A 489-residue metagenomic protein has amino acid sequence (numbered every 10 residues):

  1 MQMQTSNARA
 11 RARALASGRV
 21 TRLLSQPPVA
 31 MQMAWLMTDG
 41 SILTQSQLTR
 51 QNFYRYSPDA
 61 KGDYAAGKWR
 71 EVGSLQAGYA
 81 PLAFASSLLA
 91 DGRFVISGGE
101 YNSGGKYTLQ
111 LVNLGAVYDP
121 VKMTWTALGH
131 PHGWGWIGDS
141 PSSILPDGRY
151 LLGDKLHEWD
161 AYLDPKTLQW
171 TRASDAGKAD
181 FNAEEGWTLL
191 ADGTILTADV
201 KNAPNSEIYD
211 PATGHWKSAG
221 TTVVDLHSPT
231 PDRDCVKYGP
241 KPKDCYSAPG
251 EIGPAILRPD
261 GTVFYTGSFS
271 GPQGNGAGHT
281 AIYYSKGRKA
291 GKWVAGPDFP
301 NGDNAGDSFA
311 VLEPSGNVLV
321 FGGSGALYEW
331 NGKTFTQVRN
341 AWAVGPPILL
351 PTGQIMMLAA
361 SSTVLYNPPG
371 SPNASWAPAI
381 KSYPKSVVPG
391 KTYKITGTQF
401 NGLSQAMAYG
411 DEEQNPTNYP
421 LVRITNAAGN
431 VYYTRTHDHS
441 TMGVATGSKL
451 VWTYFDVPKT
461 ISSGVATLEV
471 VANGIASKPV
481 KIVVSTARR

Functional and structural regions predicted by a protein language model:
A12-P27: A short helix->beta-strand "capping" segment at the edge of beta-propeller domains
L23-Q32, D39, L43-Q45, Q51-Y64 (+17 more regions): Immunoglobulin-like IPT/TIG beta-sandwich domains and homologous Ig-like subdomains
M31-A34, L82-S87, G138-S142, E184-W187 (+3 more regions): Beta-propeller and closely related beta-sheet repeat lectin domains
L36-D39, L88-D91, I144-D147, L189-D192 (+3 more regions): Residue-level detector of Asp-centered blade-edge/turn motifs that repeat once per structural unit in beta-propeller
I42-T44, V95, Y150-L152, I195-T197 (+3 more regions): Conserved beta-propeller blade signature
R50, A66, A83, L109-V112 (+8 more regions): A detector of repeated loop/turn-to-beta-strand junctions in beta-rich toroidal repeat architectures
F53-A60, L111-V121, W159-P165, N205-G214 (+3 more regions): Beta-propeller blade signature
A341-W376: Blade-level signature of beta-propeller repeat domains, shared across WD40, Kelch, NHL, RCC1 and BNR/Asp-box propellers
